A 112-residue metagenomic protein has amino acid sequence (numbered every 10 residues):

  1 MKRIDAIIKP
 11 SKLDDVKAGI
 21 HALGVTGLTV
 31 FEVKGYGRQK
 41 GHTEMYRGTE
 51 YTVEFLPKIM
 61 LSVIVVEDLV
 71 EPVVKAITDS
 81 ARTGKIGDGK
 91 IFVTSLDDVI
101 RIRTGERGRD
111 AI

Functional and structural regions predicted by a protein language model:
M1-I112: Positively charged, small/polar-rich N-terminal and surface patches that mediate targeting and assembly and bind
